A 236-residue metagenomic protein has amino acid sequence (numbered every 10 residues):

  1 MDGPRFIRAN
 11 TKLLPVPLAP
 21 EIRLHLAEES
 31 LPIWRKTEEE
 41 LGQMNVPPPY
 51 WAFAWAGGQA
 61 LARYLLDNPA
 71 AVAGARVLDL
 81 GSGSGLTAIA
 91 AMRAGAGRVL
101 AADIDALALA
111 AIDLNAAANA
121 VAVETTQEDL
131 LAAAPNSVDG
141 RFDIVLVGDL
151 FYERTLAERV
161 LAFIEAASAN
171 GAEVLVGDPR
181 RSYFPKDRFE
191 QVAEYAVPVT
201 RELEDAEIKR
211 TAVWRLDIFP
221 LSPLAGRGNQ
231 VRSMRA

Functional and structural regions predicted by a protein language model:
M1-L224, N229-A236: S-adenosylmethionine-dependent methyltransferases
